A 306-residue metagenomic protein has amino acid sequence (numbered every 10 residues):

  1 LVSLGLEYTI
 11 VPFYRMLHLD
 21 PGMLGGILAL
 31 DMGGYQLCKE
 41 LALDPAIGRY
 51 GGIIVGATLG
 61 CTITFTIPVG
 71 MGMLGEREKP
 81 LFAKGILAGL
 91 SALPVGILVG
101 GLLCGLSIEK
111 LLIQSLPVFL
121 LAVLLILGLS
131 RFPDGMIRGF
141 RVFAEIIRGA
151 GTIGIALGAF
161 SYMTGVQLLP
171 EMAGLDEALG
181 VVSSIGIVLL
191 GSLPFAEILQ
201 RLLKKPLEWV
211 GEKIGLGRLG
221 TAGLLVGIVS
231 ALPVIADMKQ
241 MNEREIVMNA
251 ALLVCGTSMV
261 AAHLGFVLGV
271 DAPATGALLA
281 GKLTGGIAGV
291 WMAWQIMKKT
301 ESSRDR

Functional and structural regions predicted by a protein language model:
L1-L41, F132-F140, A150, L157-A236: Membrane-embedded alpha-helical segments and adjacent helix-loop junctions characteristic of multi-pass solute
L1-S3, L90-G101, P117-R131, G149-Y162 (+2 more regions): Hydrophobic core segments of alpha-helical transmembrane domains in multi-pass membrane transport and ion-translocation
P21-G26, G48-T62, E109-L124: Structural signature of hydrophobic alpha-helical transmembrane segments
R49-L102, F119, V229-R306: C-terminal transmembrane helix pair
M71-R77, G100-I108, L125-F140: Membrane-water interface regions at transmembrane-helix termini and the short interhelical loops of multi-pass membrane
R77-G85, I137-G151: Alpha-helical transmembrane segments and their helix-start/interface "positive-inside/aromatic belt" motifs in integral
L106-L116, G139-A144, M172-V181, P273-A280: Interfacial loop-to-helix junctions that mark the boundaries of transmembrane helices in multi-pass membrane
V142-I147, G215-R218, M241-M248: Membrane-helix boundary/juxtamembrane motif in polytopic membrane proteins
